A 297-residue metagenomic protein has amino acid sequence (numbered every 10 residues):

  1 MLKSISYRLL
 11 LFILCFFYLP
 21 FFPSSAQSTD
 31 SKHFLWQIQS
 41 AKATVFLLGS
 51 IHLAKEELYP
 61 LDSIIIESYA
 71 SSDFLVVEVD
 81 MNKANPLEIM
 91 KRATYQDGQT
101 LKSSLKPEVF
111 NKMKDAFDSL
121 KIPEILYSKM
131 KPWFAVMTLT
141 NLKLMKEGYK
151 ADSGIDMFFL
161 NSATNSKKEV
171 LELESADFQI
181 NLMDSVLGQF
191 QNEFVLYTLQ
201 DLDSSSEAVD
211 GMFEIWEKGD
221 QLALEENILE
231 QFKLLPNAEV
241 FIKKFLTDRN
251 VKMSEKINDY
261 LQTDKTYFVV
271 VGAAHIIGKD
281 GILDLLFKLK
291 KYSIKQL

Functional and structural regions predicted by a protein language model:
L2-L11: Bacterial N-terminal signal peptides that target proteins for export
L10-P20: Bacterial N-terminal signal peptides
L11, Q39-A41, Q262-T263: Short hydrophobic "helix-edge" motifs at membrane interfaces and signal-peptide entry regions
A26-S28: Boundary at the C-terminal end of the N-terminal hydrophobic targeting segment
D30-F34, M253-E255: Alpha-helical scaffolding within the catalytic cores of extracellular/periplasmic polymer-degrading hydrolases
L35, Q39-F46, I51-F245: Structured, acidic catalytic/metal-binding patches in enzyme active sites
V240-L297: A cross-kingdom marker for long, charged
